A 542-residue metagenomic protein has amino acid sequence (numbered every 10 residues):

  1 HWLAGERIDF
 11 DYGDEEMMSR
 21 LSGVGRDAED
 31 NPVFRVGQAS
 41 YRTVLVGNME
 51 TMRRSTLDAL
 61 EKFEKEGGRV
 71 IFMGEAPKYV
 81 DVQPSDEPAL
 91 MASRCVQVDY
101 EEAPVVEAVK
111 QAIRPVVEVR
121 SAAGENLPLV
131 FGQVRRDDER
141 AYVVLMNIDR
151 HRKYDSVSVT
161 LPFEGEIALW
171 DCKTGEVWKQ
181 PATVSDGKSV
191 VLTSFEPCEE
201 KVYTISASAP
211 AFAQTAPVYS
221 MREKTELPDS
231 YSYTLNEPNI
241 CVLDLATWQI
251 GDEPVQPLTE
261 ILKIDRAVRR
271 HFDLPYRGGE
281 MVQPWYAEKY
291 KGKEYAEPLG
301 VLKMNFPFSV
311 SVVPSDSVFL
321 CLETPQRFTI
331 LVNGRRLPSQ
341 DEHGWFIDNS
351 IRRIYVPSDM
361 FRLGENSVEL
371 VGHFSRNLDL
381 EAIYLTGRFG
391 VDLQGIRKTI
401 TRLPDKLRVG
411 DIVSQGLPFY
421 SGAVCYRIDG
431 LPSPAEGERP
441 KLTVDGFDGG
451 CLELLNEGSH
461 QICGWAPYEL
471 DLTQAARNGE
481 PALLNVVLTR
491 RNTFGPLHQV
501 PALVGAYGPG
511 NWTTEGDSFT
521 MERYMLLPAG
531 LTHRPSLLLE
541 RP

Functional and structural regions predicted by a protein language model:
H1-S317, E323-P325, I330-L378, G390-G422 (+2 more regions): Carbohydrate-binding surfaces of carbohydrate-active enzymes
G37, A382, L527-P528: Extracytoplasmic/secreted proteins and extracellular or luminal domains
G187, V313, E323-G387, G446-G516: Beta-strand-rich ligand-recognition modules
G292-V301, G450, D517-E522: Intrinsically disordered, low-complexity acidic Ser/Thr-rich regulatory segments
L320, P440-L442: A residue-level detector for the "anchor" residue at the start of short, highly conserved motifs
T329, N333, R388, D411-Q415 (+3 more regions): In a subset of proteins, long, contiguous C-terminal domains/tails are tracked
